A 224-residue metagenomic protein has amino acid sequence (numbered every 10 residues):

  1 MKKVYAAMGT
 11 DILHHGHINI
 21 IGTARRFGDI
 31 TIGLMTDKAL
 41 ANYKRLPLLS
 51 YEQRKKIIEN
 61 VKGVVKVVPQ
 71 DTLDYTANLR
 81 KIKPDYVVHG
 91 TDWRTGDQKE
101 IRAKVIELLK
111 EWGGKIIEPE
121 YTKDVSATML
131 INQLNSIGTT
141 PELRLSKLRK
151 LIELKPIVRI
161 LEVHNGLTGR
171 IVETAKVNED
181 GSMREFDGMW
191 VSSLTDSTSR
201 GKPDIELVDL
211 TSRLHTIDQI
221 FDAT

Functional and structural regions predicted by a protein language model:
M1-L143: Nucleotidyltransferase catalytic core that binds NTPs
G9, M35-D37, Y121, E162-G169 (+1 more regions): Active-site beta-loop-alpha junctions enriched in small/polar residues
N19-T31, K110, R149-I152, E173 (+1 more regions): Surface-exposed amphipathic alpha-helices with a cationic face
I21, K55, L145, G166-G169 (+2 more regions): Generic structural signal for well-ordered alpha-helices, preferentially at hydrophobic/aromatic core positions
I32, R159-N165, D187-V191, T224: Hydrophobic faces of well-ordered beta-strands that scaffold small-molecule active sites in alpha/beta enzyme cores
L130, G138-V177: N-terminal amphipathic alpha-helix/helix-capping segment at the start of soluble metabolic enzymes
V172-T198: N-terminal glycine-rich anion-binding loops that anchor highly charged ligand groups
P203-T224: Alpha-helix-loop-beta-strand connector modules within alpha/beta enzyme cores
